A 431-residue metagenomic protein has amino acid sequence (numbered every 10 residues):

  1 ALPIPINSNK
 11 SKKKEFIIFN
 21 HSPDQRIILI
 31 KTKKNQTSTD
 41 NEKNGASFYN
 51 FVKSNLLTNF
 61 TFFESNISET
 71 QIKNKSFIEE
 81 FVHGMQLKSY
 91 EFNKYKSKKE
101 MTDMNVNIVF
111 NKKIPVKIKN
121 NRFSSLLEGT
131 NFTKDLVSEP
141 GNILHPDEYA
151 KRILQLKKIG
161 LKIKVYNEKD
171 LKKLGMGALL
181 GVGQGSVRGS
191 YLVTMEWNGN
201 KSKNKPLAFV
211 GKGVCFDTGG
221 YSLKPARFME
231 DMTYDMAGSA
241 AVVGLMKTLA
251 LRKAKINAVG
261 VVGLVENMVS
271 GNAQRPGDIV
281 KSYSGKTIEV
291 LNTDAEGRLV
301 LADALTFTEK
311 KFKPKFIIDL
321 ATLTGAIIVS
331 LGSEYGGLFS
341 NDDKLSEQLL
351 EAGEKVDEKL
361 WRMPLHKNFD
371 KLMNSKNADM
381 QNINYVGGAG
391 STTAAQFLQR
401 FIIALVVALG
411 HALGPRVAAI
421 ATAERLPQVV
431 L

Functional and structural regions predicted by a protein language model:
A1-G213: Short amphipathic alpha-helical segment within the helicase RecA-like ATPase core that mediates nucleic-acid
F81, A418-A421: Helix-centric, low-specificity signal for extended rod-like, repetitive segments
T133, A150-A412, A419, L431: A generic structural signal for tightly packed, nonpolar segments enriched in small/aliphatic residues
P415, E424-R425: Compositionally biased, low-complexity intrinsically disordered regions
